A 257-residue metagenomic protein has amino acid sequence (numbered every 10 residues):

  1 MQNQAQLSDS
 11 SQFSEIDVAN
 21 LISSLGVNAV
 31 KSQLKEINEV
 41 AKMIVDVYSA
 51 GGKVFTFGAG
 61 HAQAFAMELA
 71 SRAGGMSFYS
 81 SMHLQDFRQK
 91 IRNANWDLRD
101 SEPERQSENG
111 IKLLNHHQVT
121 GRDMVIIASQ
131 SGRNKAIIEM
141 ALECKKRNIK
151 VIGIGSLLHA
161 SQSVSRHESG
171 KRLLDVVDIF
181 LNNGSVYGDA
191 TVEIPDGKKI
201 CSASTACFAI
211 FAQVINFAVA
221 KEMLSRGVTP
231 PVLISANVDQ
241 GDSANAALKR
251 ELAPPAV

Functional and structural regions predicted by a protein language model:
M1-K31: Generic N-terminal amphipathic, Lys/Arg-enriched alpha-helix
Q6, S14-E15, Q33, A247-V257: NAD(P)-dependent dehydrogenase/reductase Rossmann-like domain
S14, L21, M67, Q118 (+2 more regions): Ligand-binding pocket scaffold of soluble enzyme catalytic domains
L25, V40-M43, M140: A ubiquitous structural signal for well-ordered alpha-helices
S32-S49: A short, well-structured juxtamembrane/interface segment
K35-V40, V54, L224-L233: Flexible, glycine/charged-enriched surface loops at secondary-structure junctions
S49-G52, T56-A220: Glycine-rich phosphate-binding loops that contact phosphosugars or nucleotide phosphates
P195-V257: YjeF_N-associated NAD(P)HX repair module
